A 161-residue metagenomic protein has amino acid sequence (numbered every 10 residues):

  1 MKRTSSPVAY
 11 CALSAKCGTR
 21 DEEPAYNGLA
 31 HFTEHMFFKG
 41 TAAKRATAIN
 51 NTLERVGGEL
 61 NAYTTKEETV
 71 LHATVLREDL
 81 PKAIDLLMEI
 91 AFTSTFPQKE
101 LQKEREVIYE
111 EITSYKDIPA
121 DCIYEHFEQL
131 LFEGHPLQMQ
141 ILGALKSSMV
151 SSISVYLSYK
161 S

Functional and structural regions predicted by a protein language model:
M1-N51, V75, D85-L86, S147 (+1 more regions): His/Glu-rich zincin catalytic helix
A48-S161: Charge-rich, well-structured scaffold segments of protease-associated domains
